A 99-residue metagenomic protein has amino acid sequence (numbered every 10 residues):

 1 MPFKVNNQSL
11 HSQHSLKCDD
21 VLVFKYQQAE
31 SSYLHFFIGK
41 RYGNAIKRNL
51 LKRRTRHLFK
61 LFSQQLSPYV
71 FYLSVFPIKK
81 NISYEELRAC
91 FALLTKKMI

Functional and structural regions predicted by a protein language model:
M1-I99: Positively charged, solvent-exposed patches that mediate nucleic-acid binding
